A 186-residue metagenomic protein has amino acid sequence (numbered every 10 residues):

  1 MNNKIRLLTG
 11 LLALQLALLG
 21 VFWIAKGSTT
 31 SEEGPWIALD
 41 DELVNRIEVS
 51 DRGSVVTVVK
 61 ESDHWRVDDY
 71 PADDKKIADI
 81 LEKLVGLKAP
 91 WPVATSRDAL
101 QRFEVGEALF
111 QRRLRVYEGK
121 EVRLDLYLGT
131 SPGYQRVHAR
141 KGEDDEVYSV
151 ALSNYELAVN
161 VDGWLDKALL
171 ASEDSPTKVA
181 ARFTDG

Functional and structural regions predicted by a protein language model:
M1-G186: Secondary-structure "cap/kink" motif recognition
